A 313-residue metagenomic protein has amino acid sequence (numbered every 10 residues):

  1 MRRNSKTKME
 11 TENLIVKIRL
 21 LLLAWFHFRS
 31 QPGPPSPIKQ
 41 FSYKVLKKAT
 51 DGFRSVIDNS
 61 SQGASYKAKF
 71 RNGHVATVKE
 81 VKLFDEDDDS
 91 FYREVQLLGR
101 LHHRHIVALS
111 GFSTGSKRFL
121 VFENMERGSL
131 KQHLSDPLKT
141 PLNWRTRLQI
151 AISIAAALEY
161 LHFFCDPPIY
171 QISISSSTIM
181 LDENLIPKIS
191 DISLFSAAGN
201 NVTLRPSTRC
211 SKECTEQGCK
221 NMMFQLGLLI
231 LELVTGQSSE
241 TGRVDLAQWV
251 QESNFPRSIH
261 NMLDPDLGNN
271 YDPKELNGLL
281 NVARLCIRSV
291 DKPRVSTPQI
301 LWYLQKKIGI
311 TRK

Functional and structural regions predicted by a protein language model:
S5-F41, E80-Q96, V107-Q149, L185 (+1 more regions): Cytosolic eukaryotic protein kinase-like domains
R54-S65: Protein kinase glycine-rich loop
N59, L101-R104: Conserved N-lobe motifs of Hanks-type protein kinase catalytic domains, especially the short loop(s) flanking
A64-F84: Glycine-rich ATP phosphate-binding loop
S153-F163: Short C-lobe core helix of eukaryotic-like protein kinase catalytic domains
H162-D182, I186: Catalytic-loop of the protein kinase fold
